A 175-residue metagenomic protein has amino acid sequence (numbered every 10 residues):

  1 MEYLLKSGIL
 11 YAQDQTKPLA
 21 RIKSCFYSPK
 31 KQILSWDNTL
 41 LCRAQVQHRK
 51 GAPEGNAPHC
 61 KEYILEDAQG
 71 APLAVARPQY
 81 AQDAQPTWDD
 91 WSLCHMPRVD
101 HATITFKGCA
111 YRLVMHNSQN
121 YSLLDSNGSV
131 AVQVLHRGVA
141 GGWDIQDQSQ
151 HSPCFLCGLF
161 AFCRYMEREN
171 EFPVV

Functional and structural regions predicted by a protein language model:
M1-Q32, W36-L41, Q45-E62, A68-V175: Low-complexity or membrane-interfacial segments used for flexible interactions
